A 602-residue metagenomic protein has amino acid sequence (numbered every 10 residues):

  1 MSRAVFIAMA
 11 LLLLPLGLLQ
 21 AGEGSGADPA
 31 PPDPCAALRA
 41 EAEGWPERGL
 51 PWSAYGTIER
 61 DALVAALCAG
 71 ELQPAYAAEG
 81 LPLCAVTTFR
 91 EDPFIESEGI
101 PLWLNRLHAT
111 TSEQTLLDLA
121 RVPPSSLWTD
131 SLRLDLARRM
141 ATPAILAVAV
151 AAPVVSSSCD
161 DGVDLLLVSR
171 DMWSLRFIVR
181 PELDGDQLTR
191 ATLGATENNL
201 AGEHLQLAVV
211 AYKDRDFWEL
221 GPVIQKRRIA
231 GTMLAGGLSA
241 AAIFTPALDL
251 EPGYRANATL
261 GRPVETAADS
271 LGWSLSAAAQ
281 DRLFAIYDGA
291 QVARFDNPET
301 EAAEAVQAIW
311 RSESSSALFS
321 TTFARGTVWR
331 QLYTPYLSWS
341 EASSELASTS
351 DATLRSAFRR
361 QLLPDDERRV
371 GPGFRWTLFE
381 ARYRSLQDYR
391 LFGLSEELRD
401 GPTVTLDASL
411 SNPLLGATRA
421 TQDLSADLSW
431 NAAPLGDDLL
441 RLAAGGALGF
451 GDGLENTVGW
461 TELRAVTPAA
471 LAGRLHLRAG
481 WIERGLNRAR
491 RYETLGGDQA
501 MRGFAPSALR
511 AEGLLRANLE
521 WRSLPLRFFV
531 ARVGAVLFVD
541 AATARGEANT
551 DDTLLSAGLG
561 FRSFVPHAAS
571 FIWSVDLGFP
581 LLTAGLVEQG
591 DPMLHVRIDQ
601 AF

Functional and structural regions predicted by a protein language model:
D28-T189, L193-E197, A208-K226, P246-Y254 (+2 more regions): Periplasmic polypeptide-binding modules associated with outer-membrane biogenesis and secretion
A37-A40, L119-A120, P402-F602: C-terminal transmembrane beta-barrel domains of outer membrane proteins
Y76-E79, L200-Q206, R228-G236, A247 (+9 more regions): Short loop/turn motifs that connect adjacent beta-strands in outer-membrane beta-barrel proteins
A85, L166, R176-I178, Q206-A208 (+15 more regions): Residue-level detector of the transmembrane beta-barrel scaffold of outer-membrane proteins
F89-E91, R180-D184, T196-N198, V210-D214 (+15 more regions): Outer-membrane beta-barrel pore domains and translocons
L183-Q187, Y212-D214, L248-P252, Q307-E313 (+7 more regions): Replace "Gram-negative outer membrane beta-barrel proteins" with "bacterial and organellar outer membrane beta-barrel
E219-Q225, A247-R255, W273-S276, L283-R294 (+9 more regions): Outer-membrane beta-barrel translocator domains and adjoining extracellular loop/strand segments of Gram-negative
P222-A347, R359: Transmembrane beta-barrel wall of Gram-negative outer-membrane proteins
